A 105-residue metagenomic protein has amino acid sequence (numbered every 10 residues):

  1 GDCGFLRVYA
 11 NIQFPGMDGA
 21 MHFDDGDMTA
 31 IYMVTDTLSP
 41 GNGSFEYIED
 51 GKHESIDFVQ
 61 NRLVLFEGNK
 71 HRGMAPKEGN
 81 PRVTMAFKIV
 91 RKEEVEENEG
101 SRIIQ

Functional and structural regions predicted by a protein language model:
G1-R62, H71-Q105: Fe(II)/2-oxoglutarate oxygenase catalytic core
E67-N69: Conserved "cap/hinge" positions at secondary-structure junctions
